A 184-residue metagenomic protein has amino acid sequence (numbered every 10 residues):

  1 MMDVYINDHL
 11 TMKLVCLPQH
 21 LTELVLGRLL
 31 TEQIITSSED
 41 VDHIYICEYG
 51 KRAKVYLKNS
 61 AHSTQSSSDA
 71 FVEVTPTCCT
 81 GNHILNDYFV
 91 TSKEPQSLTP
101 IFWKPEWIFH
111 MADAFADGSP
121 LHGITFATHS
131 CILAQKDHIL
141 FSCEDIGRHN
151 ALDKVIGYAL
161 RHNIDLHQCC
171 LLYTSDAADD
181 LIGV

Functional and structural regions predicted by a protein language model:
M2-A134, F141-S142: Intrinsically disordered, low-complexity regions enriched in acidic/Ser/Thr/Pro/Gln residues
V25-L26, A112, L152, I156 (+1 more regions): A generic alpha-helix structural signal
L30, N150, D179: Short, flexible micro-motifs
E32-E39, A159-L172: Short, solvent-exposed cationic patches
C47, R52, H167-S175: Cysteine/selenocysteine-centered motifs that mediate thiol-based redox chemistry or coordinate metal-sulfur cofactors
G123-A127, I132-Q168: Glycine- and Gly-Pro-enriched alpha-helical subdomains that act as flexible, kink-prone "lid/hinge" or packing modules
Y173-V184: Single conserved hydrophobic/aromatic residue that forms the stacking wall/gate of nucleotide- or nucleobase-binding
